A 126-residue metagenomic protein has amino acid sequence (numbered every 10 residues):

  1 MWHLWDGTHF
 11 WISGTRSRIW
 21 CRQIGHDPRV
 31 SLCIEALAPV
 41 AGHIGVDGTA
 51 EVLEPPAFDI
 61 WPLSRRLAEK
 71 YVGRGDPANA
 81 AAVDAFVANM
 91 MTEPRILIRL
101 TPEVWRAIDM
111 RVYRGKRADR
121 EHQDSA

Functional and structural regions predicted by a protein language model:
M1-R16, R22, V30-A36, H43-V46: Short beta-strand segments
R16-R18, D27-S31, D76-F86: Short acidic (Asp/Glu) patches
R18-I19, F58: A generic structural signal for alpha-helix starts
I19, P39, R106: Flexible, glycine-rich phosphate/dinucleotide-binding loops and adjacent beta-alpha linkers at cofactor/substrate
G25-H26, M91: Alpha-helix boundary recognition
H26-D27, L100: A short, compositionally biased
G42-A126: Charged, gly/pro-rich active-site loop segments
